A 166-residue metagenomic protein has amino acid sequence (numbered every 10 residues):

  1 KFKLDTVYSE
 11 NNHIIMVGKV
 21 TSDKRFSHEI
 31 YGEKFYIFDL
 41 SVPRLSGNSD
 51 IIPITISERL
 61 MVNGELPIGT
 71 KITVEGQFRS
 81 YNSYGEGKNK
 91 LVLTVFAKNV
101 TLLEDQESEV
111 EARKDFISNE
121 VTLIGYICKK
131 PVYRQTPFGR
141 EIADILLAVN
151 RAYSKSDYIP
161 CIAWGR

Functional and structural regions predicted by a protein language model:
K1-R166: Single-stranded nucleic acid-binding surfaces, predominantly the OB-fold ssDNA-binding core
